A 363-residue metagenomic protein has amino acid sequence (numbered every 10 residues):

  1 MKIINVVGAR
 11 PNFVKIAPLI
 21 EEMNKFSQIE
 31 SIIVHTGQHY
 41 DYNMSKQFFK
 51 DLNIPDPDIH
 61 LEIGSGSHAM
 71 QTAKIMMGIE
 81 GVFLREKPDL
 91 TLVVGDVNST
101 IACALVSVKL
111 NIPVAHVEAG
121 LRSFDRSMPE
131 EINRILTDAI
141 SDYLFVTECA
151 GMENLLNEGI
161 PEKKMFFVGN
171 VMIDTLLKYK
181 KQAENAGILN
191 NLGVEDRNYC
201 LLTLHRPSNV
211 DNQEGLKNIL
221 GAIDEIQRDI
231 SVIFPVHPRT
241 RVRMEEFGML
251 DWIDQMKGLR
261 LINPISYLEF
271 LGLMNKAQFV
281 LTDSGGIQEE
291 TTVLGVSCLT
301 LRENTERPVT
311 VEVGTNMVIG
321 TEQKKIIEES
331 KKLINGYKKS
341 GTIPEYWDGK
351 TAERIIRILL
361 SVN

Functional and structural regions predicted by a protein language model:
M1-D229, T240-N363: Nucleotide-activated sugar donor-binding and catalytic core shared by glycosyltransferases and related lipid-linked
V232-F234: Short loop-to-beta-strand entry elements in the cores of soluble alpha/beta enzymes
H237: Conserved C-terminal portion of the radical SAM core fold that forms the substrate/S-adenosylmethionine-binding
